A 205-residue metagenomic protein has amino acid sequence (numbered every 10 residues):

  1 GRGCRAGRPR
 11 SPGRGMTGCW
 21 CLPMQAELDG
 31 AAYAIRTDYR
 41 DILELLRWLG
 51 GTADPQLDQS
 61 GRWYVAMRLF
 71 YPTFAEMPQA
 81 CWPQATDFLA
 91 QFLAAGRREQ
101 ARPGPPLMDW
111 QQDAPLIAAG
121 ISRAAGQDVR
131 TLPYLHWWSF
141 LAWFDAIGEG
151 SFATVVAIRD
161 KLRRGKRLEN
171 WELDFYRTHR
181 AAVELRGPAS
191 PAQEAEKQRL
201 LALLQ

Functional and structural regions predicted by a protein language model:
G1-R2: N-terminal regions encompassing targeting/leader/pre-sequences
R5-A34, Y39-L43, G50, Q59-Q205: Charged interaction scaffolds used for protein-protein
